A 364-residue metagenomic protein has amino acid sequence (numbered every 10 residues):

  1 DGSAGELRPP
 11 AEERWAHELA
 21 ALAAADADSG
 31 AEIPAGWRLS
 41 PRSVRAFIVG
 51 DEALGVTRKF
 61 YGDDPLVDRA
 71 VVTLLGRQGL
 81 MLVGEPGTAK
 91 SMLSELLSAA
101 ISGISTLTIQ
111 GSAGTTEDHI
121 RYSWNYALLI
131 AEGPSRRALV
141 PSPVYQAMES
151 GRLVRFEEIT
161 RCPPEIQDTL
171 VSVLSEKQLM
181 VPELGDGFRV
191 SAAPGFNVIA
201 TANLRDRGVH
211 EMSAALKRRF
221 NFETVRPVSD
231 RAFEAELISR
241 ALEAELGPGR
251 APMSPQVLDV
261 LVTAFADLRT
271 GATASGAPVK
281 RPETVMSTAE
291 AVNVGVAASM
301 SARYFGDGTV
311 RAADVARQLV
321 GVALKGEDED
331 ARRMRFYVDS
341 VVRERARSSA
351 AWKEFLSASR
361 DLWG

Functional and structural regions predicted by a protein language model:
G2-P252: AAA+ P-loop NTPase catalytic core and its hallmark functional loops
A25-D28, A244, G271, E344 (+1 more regions): Surface-exposed polar/charged interaction patches
S40-G50, L258-F265, T273, R345-R347: Charged, glycine/proline-rich intrinsically disordered loops and linkers
D68, S142, P164, D168 (+4 more regions): Non-catalytic, well-ordered alpha-helical scaffold segments
I104, A131, K177, E223 (+3 more regions): Amphipathic alpha-helical interaction segments
R219, L237, A297-S301, Q318: A general alpha-helix detector
L242-V310: Conserved AAA+ ATPase small/helical "lid" subdomain
R303-G364: C-terminal engagement/docking regions of AAA+ P-loop ATPases
